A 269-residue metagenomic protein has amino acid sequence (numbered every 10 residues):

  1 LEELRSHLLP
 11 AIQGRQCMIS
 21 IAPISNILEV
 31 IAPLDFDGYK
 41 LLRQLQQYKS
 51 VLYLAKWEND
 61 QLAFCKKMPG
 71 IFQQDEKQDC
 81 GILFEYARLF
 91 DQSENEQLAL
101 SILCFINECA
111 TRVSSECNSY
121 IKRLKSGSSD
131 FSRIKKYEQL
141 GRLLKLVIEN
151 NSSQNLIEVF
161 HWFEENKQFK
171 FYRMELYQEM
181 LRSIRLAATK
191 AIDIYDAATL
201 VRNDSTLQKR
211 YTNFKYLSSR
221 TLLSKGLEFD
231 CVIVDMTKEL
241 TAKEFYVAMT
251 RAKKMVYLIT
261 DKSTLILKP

Functional and structural regions predicted by a protein language model:
L1-P269: The feature marks helicase ATPase cores and/or their adjacent C-terminal helical subdomains in SF1/SF2/AAA+ helicases
